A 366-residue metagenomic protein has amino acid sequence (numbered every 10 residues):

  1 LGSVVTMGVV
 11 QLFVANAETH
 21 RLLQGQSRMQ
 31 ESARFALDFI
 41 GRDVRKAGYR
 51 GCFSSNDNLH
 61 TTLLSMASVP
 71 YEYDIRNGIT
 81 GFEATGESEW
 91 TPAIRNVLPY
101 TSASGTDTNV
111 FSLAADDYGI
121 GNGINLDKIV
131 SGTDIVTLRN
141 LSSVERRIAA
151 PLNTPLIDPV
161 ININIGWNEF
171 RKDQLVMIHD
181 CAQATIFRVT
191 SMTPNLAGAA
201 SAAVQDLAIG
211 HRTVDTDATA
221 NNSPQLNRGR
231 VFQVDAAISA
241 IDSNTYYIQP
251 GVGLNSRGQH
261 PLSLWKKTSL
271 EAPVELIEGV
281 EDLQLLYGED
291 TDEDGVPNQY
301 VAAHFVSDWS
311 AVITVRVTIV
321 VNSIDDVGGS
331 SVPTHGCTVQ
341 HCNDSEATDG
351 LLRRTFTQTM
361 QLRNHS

Functional and structural regions predicted by a protein language model:
L1-A47: Aliphatic-rich helix starts adjacent to a transmembrane/signal segment
G2-T6, V320, T357: Generic detector of short, locally flexible boundary/turn motifs and exposed helical patches
D38-S310, T318, D326-L352: N-terminal pilin/flagellin-like segments and related low-complexity appendage regions
V315-V321: A short hydrophobic beta-strand element
N322-I324, H365: Short coil/turn motifs at secondary-structure junctions
T348-S366: Low-complexity, S/T/G/P-rich flexible repeat/linker segments used as non-globular hinges and stalks within
